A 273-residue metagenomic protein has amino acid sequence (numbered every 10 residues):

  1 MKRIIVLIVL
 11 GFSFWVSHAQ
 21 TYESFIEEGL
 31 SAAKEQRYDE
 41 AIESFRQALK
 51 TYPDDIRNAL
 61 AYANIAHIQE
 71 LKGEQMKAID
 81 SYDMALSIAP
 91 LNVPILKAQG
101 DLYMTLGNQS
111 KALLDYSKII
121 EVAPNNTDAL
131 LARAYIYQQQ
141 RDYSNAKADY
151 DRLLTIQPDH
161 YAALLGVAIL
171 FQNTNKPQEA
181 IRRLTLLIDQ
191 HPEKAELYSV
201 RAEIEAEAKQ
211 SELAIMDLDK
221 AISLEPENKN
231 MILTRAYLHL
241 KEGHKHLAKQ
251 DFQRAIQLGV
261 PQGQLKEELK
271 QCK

Functional and structural regions predicted by a protein language model:
T21-E23, I56-A59, V93-P94, T127-D128 (+4 more regions): Helix-start (N-cap) detector for alpha-helical repeat units in TPR-like alpha-solenoids, especially tetratricopeptide
Y22-S24, E28, L233, Y237-K273: Terminal, low-structured helical/coil segments at or just beyond the last alpha-helical repeat
E27, L60-N64, A98, A132-Y135 (+4 more regions): Canonical tetratricopeptide repeat
K34-E35, N64, I68-L71, A98 (+6 more regions): Register position in tetratricopeptide repeats
P53-I56, P90, P124, P158 (+3 more regions): Short coil turns that delineate tetratricopeptide repeat
